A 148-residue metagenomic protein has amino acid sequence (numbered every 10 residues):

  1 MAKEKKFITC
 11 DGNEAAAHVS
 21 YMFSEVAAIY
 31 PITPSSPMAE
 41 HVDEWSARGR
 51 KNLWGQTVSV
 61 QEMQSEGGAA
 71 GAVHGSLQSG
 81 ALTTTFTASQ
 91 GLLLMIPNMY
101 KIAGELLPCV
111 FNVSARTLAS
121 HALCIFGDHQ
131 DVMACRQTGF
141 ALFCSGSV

Functional and structural regions predicted by a protein language model:
M1-A134: Thiamine diphosphate
A134-L142: Acidic/polar active-site rim loop that often engages polyanionic ligands
S145-V148: Glycine-rich ThDP/TPP pyrophosphate-binding loop and its adjacent helix/strand module within ThDP-dependent enzymes
